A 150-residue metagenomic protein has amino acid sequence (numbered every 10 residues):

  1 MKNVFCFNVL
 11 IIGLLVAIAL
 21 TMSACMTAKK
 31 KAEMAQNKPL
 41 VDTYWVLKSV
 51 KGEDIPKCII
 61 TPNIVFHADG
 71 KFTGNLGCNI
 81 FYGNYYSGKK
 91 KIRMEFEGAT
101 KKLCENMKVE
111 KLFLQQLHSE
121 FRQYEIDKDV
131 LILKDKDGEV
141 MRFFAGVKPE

Functional and structural regions predicted by a protein language model:
K2-I12: Bacterial N-terminal signal peptides that target proteins for export
F5-F7, T21-E150: Lipid interaction determinants
I11-T21: Bacterial N-terminal signal peptides
